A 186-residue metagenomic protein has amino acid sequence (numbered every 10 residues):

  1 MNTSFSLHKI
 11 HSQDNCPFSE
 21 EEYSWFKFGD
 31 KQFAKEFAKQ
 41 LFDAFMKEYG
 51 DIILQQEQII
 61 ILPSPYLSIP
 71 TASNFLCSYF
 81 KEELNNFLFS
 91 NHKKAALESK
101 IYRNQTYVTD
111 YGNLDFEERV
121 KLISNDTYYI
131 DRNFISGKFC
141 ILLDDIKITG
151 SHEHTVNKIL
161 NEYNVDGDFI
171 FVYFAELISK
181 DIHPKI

Functional and structural regions predicted by a protein language model:
M1-I60, Y66-P70, Y107-R132, I186: Active-site-facing substrate-recognition patch
N2-F18, H154-I186: PRPP-dependent phosphoribosyltransferase catalytic core
G29-E48, S73-F87, E153-K158: Well-ordered, non-membrane alpha-helical segments in soluble/globular domains
L62-S64, L143, V172-F174: Short hydrophobic segments within beta-strands
P65-N74, I146-H154: Gly/Ser/Thr-rich loops at beta-strand to alpha-helix junctions that form or flank small-molecule/cofactor-binding
E82-L97, N161-I170: Structural alpha-beta junctions
F87-F139, H154: Short, glycine/charge-rich flexible loops or terminal/linker lids adjacent to PRPP-binding catalytic cores
R132-I170: A cross-taxonomic marker for long C-terminal extensions/tails that follow the last structured domain
